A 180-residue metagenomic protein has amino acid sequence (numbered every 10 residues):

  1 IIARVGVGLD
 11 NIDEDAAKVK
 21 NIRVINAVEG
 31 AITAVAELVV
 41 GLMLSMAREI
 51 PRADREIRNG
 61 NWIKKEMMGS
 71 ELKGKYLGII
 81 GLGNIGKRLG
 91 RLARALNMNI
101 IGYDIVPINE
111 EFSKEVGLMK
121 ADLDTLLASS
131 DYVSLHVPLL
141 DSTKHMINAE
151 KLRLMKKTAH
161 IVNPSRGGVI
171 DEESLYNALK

Functional and structural regions predicted by a protein language model:
I1-I25, A128, N148: An N-terminal-biased, well-structured beta-alpha scaffold segment characteristic of Rossmann-like dinucleotide-binding
A3, R23-I25, I63, I101 (+1 more regions): Structural detector of well-ordered beta-strand residues that form the stable sheet scaffold of enzyme domains
I12-V19, A93, P107-V116: Short loop/helix-cap segments at secondary-structure boundaries that form the rim of catalytic
K20-I22, A27-Y76, R91, A95 (+1 more regions): Phosphate-binding beta-alpha-beta segment of Rossmann-like dinucleotide-binding domains, i.e., the NAD(P)
R23, K75-G78, N99, D131 (+1 more regions): Structural signature of beta-strand start/N-cap positions in the alpha/beta core of ABC transporter nucleotide-binding
L82-G83: Glycine-rich Rossmann-fold phosphate-binding loop(s) that bind the pyrophosphate of adenine dinucleotide cofactors
G86-K87: N-terminal Rossmann-fold NAD(P) dinucleotide-binding loop
I105-K180: Rossmann-like adenosine-cofactor binding region
